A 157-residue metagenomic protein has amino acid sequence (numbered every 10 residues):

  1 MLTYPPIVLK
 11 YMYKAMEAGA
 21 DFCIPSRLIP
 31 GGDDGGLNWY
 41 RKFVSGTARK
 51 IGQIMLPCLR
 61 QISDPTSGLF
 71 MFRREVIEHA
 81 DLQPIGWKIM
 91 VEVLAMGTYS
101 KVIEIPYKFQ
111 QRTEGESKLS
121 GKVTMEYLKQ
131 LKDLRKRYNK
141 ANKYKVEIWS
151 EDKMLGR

Functional and structural regions predicted by a protein language model:
Y4-K14, I54-L59, L82-R157: Hydrophobic helical membrane-anchoring modules
P5-W87, R112-K122: Acceptor/aglycone-binding surface of glycosyltransferases and processive sugar-polymer synthases
